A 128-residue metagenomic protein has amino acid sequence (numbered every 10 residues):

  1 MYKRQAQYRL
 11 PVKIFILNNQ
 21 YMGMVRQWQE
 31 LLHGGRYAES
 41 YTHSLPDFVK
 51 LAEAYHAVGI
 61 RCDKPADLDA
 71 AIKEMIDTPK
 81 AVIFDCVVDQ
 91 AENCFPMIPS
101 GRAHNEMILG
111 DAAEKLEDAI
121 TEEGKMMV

Functional and structural regions predicted by a protein language model:
K3-V128: Thiamine diphosphate
